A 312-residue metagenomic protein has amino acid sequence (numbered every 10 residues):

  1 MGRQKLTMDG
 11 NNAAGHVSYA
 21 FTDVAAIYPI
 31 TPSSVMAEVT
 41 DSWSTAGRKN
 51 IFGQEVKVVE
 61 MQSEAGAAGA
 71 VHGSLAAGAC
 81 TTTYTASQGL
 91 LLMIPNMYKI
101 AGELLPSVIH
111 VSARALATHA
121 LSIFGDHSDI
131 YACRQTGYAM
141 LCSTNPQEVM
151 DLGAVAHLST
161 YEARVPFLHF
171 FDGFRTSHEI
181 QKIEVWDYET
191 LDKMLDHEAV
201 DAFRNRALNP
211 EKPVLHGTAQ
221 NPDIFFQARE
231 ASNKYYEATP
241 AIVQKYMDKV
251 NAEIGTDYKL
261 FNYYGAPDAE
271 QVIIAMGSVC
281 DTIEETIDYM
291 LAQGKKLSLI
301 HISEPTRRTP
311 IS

Functional and structural regions predicted by a protein language model:
M1-A132, G137, A154, G173-F174: Thiamine diphosphate
D9-A13, D248-Q271, D288: Glycine-/acidic-rich phosphate or pyrophosphate-binding loops and their flanking alpha/beta elements
S42-G47, T286-L299: Short helix-loop-beta junction
F52-V56, F167-N262: Conformationally flexible catalytic loops at phosphate/diphosphate-handling active centers
R114-A115, F171-H178, G277-V279: Glycine-rich beta-alpha junction loops
I123-G173, H197-E198: Conserved thiamine diphosphate
A275-I283, M290: C-terminal substrate/ligand-recognition segments
I300-S312: Single conserved hydrophobic/aromatic residue that forms the stacking wall/gate of nucleotide- or nucleobase-binding
